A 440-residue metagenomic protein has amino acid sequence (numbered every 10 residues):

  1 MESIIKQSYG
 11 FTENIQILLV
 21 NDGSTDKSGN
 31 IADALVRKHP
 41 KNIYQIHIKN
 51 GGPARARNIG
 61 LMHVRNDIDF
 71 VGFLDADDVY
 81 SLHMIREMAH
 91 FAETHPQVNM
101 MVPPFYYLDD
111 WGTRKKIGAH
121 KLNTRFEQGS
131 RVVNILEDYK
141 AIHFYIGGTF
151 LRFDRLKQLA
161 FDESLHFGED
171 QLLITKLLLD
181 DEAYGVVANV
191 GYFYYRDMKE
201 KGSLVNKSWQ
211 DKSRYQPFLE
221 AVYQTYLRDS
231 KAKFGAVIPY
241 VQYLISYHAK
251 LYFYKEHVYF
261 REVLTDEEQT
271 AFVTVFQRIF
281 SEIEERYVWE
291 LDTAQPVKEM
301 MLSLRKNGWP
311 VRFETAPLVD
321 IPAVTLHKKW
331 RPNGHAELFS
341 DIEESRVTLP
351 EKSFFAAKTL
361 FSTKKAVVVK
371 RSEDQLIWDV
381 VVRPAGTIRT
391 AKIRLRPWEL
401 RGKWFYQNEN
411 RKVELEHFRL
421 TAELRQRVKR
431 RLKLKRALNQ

Functional and structural regions predicted by a protein language model:
E2-N14: Short, acidic, metal-binding catalytic loop of nucleotide-sugar glycosyltransferases
N21-N30, G52: A conserved acidic beta->alpha catalytic loop
D26-A34, R57, H83: Acidic helix N-cap motif at the loop->helix transition within catalytic regions of sugar-transfer enzymes
A34, H90, S246-Q440: Non-catalytic N-terminal targeting/anchoring module and adjacent flexible stem/linker that precedes the structured
I48-N66: Glycine-rich, basic loop-to-helix element that forms the pyrophosphate-binding segment of sugar-nucleotide handling
D67-V79: Short beta-strand-to-loop acidic/aromatic patch adjacent to the donor-nucleotide binding site
V79, H83-A119: Conserved donor NDP-sugar-binding/catalytic core segment of glycosyltransferases
G129-Q224, R228-P239, I245-H248, F253: Conserved nucleotide-sugar donor-binding catalytic segment
